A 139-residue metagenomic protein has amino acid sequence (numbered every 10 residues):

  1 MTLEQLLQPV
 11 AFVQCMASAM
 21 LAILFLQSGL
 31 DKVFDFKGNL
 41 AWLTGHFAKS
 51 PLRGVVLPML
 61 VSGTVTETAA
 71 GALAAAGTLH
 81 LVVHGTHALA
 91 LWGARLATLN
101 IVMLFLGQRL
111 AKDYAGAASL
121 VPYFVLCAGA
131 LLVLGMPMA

Functional and structural regions predicted by a protein language model:
M1-D31, V61, V65-A139: Extended, low-polarity transmembrane helix blocks
I23-T64: Solvent-exposed, well-ordered loop and adjacent helix/strand elements within mature globular domains that form
